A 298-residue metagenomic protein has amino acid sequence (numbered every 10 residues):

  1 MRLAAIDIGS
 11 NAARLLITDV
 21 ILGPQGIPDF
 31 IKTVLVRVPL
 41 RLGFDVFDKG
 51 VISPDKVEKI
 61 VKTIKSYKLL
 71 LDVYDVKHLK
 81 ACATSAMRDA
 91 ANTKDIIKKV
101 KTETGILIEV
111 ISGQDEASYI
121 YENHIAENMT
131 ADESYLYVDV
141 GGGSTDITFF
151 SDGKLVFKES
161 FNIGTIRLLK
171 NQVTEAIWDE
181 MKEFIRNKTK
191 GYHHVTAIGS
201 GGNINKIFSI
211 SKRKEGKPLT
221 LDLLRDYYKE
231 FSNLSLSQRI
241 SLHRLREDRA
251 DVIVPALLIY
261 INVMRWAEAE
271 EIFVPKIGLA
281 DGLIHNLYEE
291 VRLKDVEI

Functional and structural regions predicted by a protein language model:
M1-I31: N-terminal basic/disordered segments at the start of proteins
L3, I17, D45-V76, A81-S134 (+1 more regions): Helical "lid/coupling" subdomains associated with nucleotide-phosphate turnover
I6, V38-L40, V138, I147 (+1 more regions): Preference for bulky hydrophobic residues occupying beta-strand positions in well-ordered beta-sheet regions
D7-A12, V138-S144, S200-N203: A short acidic Gly-Thr/Ser loop motif
I27-R41, D72: Conserved ATP-binding subdomain of kinase catalytic cores across diverse folds
